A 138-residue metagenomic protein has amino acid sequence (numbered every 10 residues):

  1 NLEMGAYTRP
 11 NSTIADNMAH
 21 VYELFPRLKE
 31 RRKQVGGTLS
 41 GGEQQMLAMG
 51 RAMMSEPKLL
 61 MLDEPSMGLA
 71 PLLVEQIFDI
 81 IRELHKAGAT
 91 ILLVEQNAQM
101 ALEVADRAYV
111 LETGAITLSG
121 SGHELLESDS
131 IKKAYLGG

Functional and structural regions predicted by a protein language model:
E3-D16, E23-K29, K33, G138: ABC-type ATPase nucleotide-binding domains, specifically the catalytic core motifs of the NBD
V35-L39, E43: Conserved ABC ATPase signature
A52-M53: ABC ATPase C-loop
E56: Conserved catalytic motifs of ABC-family nucleotide-binding domains
L60-E64: Catalytic Walker B motif of ABC-type/P-loop ATPase nucleotide-binding domains
E75-A87: Helical segment within the ABC ATPase nucleotide-binding domain
R107, S119: Short, glycine/charged-rich "phosphate-handling" switch motifs in NTP-dependent and phosphotransfer domains
